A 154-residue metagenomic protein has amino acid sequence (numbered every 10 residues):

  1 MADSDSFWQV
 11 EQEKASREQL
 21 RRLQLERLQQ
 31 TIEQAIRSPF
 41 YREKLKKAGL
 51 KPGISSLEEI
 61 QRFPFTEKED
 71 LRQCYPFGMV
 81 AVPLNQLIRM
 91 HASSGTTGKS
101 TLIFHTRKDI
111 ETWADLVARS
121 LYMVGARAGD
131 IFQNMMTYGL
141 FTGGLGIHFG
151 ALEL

Functional and structural regions predicted by a protein language model:
M1-A92, T97-D115, R119-M123, R127: Nucleotide 5′-phosphate-binding alpha/beta core
Y122-L154: Conserved AMP-binding loop of ANL adenylate-forming enzymes
